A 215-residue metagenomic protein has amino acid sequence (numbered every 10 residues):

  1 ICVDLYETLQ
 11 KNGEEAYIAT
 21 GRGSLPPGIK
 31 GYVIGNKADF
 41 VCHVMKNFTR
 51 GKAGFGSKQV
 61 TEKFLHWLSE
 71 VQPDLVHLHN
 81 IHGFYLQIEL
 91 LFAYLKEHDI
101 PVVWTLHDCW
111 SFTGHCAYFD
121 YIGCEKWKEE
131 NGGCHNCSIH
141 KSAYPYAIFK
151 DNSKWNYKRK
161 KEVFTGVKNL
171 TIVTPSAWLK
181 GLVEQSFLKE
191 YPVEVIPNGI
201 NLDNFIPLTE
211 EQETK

Functional and structural regions predicted by a protein language model:
I1-G31, S69-V71, K96-P101, K168: N-terminal subdomain of nucleotide-sugar transferases
P27-Y32, L90, G114-F119, C124 (+2 more regions): Short aromatic-enriched loop/helix-cap "lid" or pocket-rim segments at secondary-structure transitions that line
I29-E62, N80, A143-N152: A short, charged, and often flexible helix/loop element on the N-terminal side of the glycosyltransferase catalytic
L65-L86, I100-H107: Short N-terminal targeting/anchoring amphipathic segment
N80-Y85, L106-A117, H140-I148: A short, histidine- and acid-enriched strand-loop-helix "catalytic/donor-clamping" loop that lines the nucleotide-sugar
K96-E97, W110, W127-I172, F187 (+1 more regions): Membrane-proximal helix-turn-helix segments that form the acceptor-binding/catalytic region of lipid-linked
Y157-K160, I206-K215: A short helix/loop element that forms part of the nucleotide-sugar donor recognition site in Leloir-type
W178, G199: Carbohydrate-associated surface elements
